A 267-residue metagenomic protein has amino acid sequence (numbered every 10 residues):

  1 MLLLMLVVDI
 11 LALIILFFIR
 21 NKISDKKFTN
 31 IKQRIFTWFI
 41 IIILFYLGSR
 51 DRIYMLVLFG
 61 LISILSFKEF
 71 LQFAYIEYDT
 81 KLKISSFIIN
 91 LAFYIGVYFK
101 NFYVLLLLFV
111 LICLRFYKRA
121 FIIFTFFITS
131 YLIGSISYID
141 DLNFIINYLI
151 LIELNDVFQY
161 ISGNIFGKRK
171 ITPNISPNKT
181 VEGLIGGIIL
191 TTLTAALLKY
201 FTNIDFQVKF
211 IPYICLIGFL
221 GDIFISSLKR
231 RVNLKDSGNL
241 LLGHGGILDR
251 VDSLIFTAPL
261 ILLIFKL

Functional and structural regions predicted by a protein language model:
M1-N178, L184-T191, A195-Y213: Membrane-embedded alpha-helical bundles of polytopic integral membrane proteins
I10, F45, I255-T257, I261: Hydrophobic cores of alpha-helical transmembrane segments in multi-pass inner/ER membrane proteins, independent
L154-N164, F219-R230: Short helical (or helix-break) motifs at transmembrane helix termini and adjacent helical loops in multi-pass membrane
I185, G221, L248-F256: Membrane-embedded alpha-helical segments of transport systems, primarily multispan ion/solute transporters
R231-S253: Interfacial loop-to-transmembrane junctions
L263-L267: Juxtamembrane boundary at the C-terminal end of a transmembrane helix
